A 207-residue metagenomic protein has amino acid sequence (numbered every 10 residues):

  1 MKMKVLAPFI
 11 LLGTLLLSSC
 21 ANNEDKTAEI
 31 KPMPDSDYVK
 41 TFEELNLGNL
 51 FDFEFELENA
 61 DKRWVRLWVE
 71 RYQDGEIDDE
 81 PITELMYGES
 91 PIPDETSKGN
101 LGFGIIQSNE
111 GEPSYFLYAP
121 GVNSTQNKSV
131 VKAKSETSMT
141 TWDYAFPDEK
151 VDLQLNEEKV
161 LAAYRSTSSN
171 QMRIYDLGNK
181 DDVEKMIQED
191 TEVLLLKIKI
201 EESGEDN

Functional and structural regions predicted by a protein language model:
M1-L11: Positively charged n-region of N-terminal signal peptides that target proteins for export
L6, D37-V39, D182-E184: Residue-level detector of functional hotspots within protein domains
P8, D52-E54, A145: Intrinsic disorder/low-structure terminal segments
L16-S19: C-terminal motif of bacterial Sec signal peptides marking the signal peptidase cleavage site
N22-I92: N-terminal export/targeting and maturation segments
I82-N207: Extracytoplasmic electrostatic interaction patches
